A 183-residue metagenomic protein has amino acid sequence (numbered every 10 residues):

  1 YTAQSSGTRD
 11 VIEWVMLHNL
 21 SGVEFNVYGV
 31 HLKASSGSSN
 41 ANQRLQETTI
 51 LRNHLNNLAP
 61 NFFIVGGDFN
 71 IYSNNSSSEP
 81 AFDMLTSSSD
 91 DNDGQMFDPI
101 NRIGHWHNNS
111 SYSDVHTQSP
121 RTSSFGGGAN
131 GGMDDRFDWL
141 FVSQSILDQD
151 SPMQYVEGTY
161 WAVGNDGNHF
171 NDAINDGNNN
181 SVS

Functional and structural regions predicted by a protein language model:
Y1-K33: Structured beta-strand-rich core segments of catalytic domains in phosphoester-bond hydrolases
Y1-T2, A34-N42, V65, S124-N130: Second-shell loop/turn segments in exported
Q4, S21, L32-G37, F69-N74 (+1 more regions): Solvent-exposed loop/turn segments at secondary-structure junctions within structured extracellular/periplasmic domains
S5-T8, S38-Q46, S76, G131-D135: Soluble non-cytosolic domains of exported or imported proteins
V11, L45-T48, R52, F82 (+1 more regions): Extracytoplasmic/secreted envelope proteins and their assembly/folding machinery, especially bacterial periplasmic
G29, V65-G66: Generic enzyme active-site microenvironment
S38-P60: A long, amphipathic alpha-helix that forms part of the scaffold/cap immediately adjacent to metal-dependent active
N57-F63, I71-S183: Metal-dependent phosphoester-hydrolase catalytic domains
